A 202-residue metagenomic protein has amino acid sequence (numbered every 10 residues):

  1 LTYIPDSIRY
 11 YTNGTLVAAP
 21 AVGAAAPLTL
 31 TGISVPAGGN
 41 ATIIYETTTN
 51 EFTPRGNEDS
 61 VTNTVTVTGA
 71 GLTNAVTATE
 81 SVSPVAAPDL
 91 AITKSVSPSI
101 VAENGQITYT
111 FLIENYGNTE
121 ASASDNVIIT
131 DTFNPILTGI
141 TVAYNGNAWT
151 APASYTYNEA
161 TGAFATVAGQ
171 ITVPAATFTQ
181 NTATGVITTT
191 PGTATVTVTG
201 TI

Functional and structural regions predicted by a protein language model:
L1-I202: Exported/extracytosolic protein signature
